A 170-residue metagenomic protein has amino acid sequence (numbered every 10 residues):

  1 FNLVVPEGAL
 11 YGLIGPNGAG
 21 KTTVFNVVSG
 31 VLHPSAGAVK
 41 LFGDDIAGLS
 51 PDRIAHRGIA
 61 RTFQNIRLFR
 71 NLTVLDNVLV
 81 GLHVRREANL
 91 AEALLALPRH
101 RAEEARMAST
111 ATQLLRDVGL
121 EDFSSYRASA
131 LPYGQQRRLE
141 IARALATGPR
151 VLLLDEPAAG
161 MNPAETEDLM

Functional and structural regions predicted by a protein language model:
F1-M170: Glycine-rich phosphate-binding loops of nucleotide-dependent enzymes
